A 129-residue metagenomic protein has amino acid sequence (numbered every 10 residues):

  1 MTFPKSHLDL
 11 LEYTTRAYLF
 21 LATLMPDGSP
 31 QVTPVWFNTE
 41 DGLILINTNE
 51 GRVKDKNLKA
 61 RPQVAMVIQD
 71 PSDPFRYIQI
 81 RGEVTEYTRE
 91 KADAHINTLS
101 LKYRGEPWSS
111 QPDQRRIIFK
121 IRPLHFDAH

Functional and structural regions predicted by a protein language model:
M1-K5, R76-H129: Charged, gly/pro-rich active-site loop segments
M1-L19: Extreme N-terminal tail/first-helix region
L10-L11, W36, K56, W108-Q111: Short secondary-structure boundary/capping segments
L11-T14, N57-L58, L99, I121: A generic structural signal for nonpolar/aromatic side chains embedded in well-ordered alpha-helices
R16-E50, L58, V64-I68, Q79: Short beta-strand segments
D27, R52, H125-D127: Glycine-rich nucleotide phosphate-binding loop and flanking beta-alpha elements of Rossmann-like dinucleotide-binding
D27-S29, D70-P74, P112-D113: A short beta-turn/loop motif at secondary-structure boundaries
R52-K54, D73: Short, surface-exposed beta-strand-loop junctions and turns on beta-sheet-rich folds
